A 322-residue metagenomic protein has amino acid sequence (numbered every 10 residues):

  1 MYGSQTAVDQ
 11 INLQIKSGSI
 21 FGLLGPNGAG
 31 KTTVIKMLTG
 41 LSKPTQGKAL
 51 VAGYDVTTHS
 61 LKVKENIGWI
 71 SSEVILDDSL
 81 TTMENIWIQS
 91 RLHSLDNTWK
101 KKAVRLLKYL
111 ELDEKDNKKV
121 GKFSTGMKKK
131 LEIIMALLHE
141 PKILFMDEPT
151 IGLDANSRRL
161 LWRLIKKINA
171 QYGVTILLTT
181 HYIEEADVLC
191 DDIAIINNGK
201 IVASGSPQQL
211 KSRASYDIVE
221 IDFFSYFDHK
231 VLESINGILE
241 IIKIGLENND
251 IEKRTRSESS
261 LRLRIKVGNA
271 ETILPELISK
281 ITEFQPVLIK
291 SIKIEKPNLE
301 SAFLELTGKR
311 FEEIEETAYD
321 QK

Functional and structural regions predicted by a protein language model:
M1-N198, V202-A203: ABC transporter nucleotide-binding domains
S17, S94, E114, S225 (+3 more regions): Non-catalytic surface loops within mature trypsin-like serine protease
Y54-T57, I201, Y226, G268-T272 (+1 more regions): Short, surface-exposed acidic/glycine-rich loop or hinge patches that mediate macromolecular interfaces
G68, N85, S94, S212-S215 (+3 more regions): A generic structural signal for secondary-structure junctions that act as hinges or helix/strand caps at the edges
D77, C190, Y216, V287-I289: Short secondary-structure junction motifs
R163-G268: ABC transporter nucleotide-binding domain
R254, G268-K322: C-terminal coupling/interaction segments
